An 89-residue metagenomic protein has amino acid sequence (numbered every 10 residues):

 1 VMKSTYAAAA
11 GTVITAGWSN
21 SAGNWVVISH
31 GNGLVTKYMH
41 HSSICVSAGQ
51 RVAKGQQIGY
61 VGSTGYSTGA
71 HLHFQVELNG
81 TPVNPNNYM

Functional and structural regions predicted by a protein language model:
V1-M89: Catalytic cores of peptidoglycan-degrading enzymes
